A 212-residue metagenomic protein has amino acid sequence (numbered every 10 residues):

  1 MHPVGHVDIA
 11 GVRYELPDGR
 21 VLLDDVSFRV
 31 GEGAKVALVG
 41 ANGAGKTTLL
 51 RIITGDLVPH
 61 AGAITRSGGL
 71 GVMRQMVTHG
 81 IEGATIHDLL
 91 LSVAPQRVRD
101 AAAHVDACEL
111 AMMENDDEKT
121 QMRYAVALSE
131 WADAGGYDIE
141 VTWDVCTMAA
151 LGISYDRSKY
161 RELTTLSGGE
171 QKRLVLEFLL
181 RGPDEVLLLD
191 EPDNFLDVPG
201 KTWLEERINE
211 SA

Functional and structural regions predicted by a protein language model:
M1-A212: ABC ATP-binding cassette signature C-motif
